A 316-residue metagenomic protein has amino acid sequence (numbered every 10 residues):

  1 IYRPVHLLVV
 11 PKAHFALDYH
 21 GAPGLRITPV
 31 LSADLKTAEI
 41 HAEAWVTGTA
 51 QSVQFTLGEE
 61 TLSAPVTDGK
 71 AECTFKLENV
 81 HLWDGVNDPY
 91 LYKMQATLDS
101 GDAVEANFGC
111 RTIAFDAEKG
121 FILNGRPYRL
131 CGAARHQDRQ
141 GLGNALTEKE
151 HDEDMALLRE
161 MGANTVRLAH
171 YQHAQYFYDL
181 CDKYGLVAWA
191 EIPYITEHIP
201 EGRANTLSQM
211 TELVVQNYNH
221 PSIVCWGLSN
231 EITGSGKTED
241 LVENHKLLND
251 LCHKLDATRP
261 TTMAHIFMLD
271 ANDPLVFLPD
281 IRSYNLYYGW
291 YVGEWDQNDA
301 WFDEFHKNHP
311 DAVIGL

Functional and structural regions predicted by a protein language model:
I1-L180, Y184-A188, Q209-E212, S222-L228 (+5 more regions): Secreted/periplasmic carbohydrate-active enzymes, especially glycoside hydrolases
R135, Y171-H173, P193-I195, S229-E231 (+2 more regions): Active-site beta-loop-alpha junctions enriched in small/polar residues
L142-L146, Q172, E197-A204, G236-D240 (+2 more regions): Alpha-helix capping and helix-loop boundary segments enriched in small/acidic/polar residues
F177-Y178, M268-L278: Distinct, well-ordered alpha-helical segments
I199-R203, S229-D256: Active-site cleft segment of glycoside hydrolase catalytic domains centered on the general acid/base Glu
H220, L255-D256, D273-V276: Acidic-histidine catalytic/liganding microenvironments
P274-L275, Y287-L316: Glycoside hydrolase catalytic-domain groove-lining segments
P279-Y287: Structural signature of the urease/amidohydrolase superfamily beta/alpha-barrel
